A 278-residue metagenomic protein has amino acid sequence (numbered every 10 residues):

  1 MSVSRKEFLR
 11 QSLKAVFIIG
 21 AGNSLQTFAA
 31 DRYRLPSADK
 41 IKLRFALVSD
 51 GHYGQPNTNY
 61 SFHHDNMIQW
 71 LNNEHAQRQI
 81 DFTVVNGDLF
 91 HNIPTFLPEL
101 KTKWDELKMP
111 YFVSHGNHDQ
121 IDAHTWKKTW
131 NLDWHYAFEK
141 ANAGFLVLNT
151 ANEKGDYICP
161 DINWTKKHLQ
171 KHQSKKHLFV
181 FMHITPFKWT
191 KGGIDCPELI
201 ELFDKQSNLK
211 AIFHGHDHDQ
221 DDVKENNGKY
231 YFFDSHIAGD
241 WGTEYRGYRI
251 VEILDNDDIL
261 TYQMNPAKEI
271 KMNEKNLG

Functional and structural regions predicted by a protein language model:
M1-N23: N-terminal secretory signal peptides and thylakoid transit peptides that target proteins across membranes
V16, G22-P98, K167: N-terminal active-site segment of His-dependent metallophosphoesterases
P36-A46, A137-V147, Q173-H177, E225-Y230 (+1 more regions): Beta-strand-turn-beta hairpins that frame and shape the catalytic cleft of phosphate-ester-processing enzymes
D39, S61, D65, W70 (+1 more regions): Binuclear metal-dependent phosphoesterase catalytic core
A46-N66, H91, I121-L132, E153-C159 (+1 more regions): Acidic/histidine-rich helix-loop elements that form or flank divalent-metal/phosphate-binding sites at the catalytic
D50, G87-D88, G116, H183 (+1 more regions): Active-site glycine-centered loops adjacent to acidic/histidine catalytic or metal-binding residues that shape
S61-W134, E139-K140, K205: Core catalytic region of metal-dependent phosphoesterases/phosphodiesterases, especially metallo-beta-lactamase-like
W70-F82, K154-Y230, I259: His/acidic metal-ligating clusters that form di-metal
